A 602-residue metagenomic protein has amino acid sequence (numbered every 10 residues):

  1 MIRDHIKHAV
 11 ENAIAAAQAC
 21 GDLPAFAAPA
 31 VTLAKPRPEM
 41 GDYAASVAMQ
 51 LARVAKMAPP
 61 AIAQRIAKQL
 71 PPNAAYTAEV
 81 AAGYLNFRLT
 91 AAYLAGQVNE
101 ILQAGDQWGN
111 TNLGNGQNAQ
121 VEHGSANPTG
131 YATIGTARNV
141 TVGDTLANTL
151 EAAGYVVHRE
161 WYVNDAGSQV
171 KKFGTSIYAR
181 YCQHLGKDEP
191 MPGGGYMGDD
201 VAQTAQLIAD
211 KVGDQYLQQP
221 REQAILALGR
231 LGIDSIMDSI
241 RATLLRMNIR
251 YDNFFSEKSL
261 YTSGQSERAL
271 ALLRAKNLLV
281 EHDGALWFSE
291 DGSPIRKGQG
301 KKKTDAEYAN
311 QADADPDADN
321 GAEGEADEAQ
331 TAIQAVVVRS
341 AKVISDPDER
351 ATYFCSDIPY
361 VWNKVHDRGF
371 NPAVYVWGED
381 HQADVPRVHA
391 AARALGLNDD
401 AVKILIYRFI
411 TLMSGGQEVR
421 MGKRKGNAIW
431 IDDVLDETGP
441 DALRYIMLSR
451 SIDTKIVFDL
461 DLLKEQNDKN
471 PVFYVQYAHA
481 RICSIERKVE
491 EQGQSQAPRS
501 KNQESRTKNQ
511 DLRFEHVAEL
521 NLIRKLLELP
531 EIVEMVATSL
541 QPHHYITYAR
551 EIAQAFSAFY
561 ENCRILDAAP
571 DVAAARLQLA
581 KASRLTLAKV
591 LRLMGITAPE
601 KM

Functional and structural regions predicted by a protein language model:
M1-A95, Q103-D106, N110-M602: Non-catalytic interaction-recognition regions
